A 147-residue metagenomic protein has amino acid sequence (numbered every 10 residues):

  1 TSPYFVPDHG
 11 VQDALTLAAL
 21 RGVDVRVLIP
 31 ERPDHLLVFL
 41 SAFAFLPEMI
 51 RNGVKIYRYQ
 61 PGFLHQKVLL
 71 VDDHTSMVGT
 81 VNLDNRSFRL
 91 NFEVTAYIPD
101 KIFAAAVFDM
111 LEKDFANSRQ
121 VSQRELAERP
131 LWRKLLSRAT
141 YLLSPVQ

Functional and structural regions predicted by a protein language model:
Y4-Q147: PLD/PLD-like phosphodiesterase catalytic module centered on the HKD motif
